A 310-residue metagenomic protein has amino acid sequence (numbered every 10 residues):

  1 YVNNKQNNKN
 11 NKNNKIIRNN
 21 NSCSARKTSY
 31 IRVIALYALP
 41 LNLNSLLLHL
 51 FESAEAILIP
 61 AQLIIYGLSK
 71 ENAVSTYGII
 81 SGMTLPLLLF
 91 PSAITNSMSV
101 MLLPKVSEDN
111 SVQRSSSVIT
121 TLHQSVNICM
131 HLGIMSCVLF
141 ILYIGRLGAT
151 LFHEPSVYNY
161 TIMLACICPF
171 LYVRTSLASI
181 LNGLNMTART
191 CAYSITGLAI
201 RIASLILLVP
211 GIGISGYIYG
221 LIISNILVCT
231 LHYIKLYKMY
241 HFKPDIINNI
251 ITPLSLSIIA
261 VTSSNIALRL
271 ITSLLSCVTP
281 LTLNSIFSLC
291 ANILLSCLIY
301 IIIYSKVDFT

Functional and structural regions predicted by a protein language model:
Y1, N159-N185, R189-V209, I214-L236 (+2 more regions): Short runs within selected transmembrane alpha-helices of multi-pass transporters and secretion channels
Y1-N7, N14-R26, T121-I141, L147 (+2 more regions): Short alpha-helical transmembrane segments in multi-pass integral membrane proteins
V33-H49, G82-L85, L89, C129 (+7 more regions): Residue-level signature of transmembrane alpha-helical cores of multipass secondary-active transporters and flippases
Y37, L41, T76-T84, S117-G133: Junctions where cytoplasmic loops transition into the N-terminal start of transmembrane alpha-helices in multi-pass
S45, N248-T310: Transmembrane alpha-helical segments of multi-pass transport proteins
L46-L87, E108, G148-F152, L270-V278: Helix-terminus/linker motif at the lipid-water interface of multi-pass membrane proteins
L88-Q113: Helix-loop junctions and terminal segments of transmembrane helices in multi-pass membrane transport/translocation
I119-F170, A203: Alpha-helical transmembrane segments of multi-pass membrane transport and lipid-handling proteins
